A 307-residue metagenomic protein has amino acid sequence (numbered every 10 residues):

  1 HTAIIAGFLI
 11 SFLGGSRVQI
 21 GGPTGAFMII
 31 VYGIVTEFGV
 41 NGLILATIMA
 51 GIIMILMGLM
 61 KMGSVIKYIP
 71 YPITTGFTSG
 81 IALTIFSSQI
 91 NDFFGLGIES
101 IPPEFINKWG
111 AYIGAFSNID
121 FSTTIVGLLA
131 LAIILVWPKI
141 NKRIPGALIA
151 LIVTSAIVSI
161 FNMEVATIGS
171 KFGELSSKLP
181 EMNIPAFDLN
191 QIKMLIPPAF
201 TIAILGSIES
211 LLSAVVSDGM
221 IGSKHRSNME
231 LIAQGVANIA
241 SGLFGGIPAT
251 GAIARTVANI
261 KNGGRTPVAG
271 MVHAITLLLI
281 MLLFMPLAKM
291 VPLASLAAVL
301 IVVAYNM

Functional and structural regions predicted by a protein language model:
H1-M307: Transmembrane helical cores of multi-pass ion-transport proteins
